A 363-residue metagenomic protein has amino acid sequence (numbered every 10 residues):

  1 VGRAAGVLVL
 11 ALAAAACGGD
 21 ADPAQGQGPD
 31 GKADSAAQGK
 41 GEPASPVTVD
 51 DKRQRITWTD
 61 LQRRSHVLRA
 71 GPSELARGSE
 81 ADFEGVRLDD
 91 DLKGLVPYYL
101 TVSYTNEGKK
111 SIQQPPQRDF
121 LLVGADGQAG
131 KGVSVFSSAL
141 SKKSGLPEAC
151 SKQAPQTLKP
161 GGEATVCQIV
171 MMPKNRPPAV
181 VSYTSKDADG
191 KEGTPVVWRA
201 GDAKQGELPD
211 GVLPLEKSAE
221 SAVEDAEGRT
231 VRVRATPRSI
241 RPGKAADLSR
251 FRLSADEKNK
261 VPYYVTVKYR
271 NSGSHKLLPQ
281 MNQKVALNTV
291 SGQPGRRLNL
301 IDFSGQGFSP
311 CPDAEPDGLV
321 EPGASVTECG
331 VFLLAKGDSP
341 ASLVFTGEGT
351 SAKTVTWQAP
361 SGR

Functional and structural regions predicted by a protein language model:
V1-V9: N-terminal export and membrane-targeting signals
L12-A16: C-terminal motif of bacterial Sec signal peptides marking the signal peptidase cleavage site
C17-P29: Bacterial lipoprotein signal-peptidase II cleavage site
G19, G39, S151-S218, E315-R363: Surface-exposed edge beta-strand/loop patches
G28-R64, A203-G228: N-terminal low-complexity, Pro/Thr/Ser-rich intrinsically disordered segments that act as propeptides or flexible
L68, Y98-L100, A164, V233 (+2 more regions): Hydrophobic core residues within well-ordered beta-strands of beta-rich domains
E80-Y99, K110, T157-K159, T230-R232 (+2 more regions): Short, solvent-exposed beta-strand/turn "edge" segments of beta-rich domains on protein surfaces
L92, E107-K159, E257, R270-P322 (+1 more regions): The feature marks short-to-medium sequence segments in extracytoplasmic or secretory-pathway proteins
